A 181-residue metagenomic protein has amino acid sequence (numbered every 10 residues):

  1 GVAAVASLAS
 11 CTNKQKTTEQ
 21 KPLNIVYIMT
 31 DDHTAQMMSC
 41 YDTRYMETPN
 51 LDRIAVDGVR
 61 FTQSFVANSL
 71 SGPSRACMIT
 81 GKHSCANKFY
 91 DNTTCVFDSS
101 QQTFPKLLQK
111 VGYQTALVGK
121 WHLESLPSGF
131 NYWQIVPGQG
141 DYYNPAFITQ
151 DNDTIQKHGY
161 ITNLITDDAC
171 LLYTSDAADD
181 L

Functional and structural regions predicted by a protein language model:
G1-S175: Formylglycine-dependent sulfatase
D176-L181: A short, hydrophobic C-terminal helix/tail in secreted or cell-surface proteins
